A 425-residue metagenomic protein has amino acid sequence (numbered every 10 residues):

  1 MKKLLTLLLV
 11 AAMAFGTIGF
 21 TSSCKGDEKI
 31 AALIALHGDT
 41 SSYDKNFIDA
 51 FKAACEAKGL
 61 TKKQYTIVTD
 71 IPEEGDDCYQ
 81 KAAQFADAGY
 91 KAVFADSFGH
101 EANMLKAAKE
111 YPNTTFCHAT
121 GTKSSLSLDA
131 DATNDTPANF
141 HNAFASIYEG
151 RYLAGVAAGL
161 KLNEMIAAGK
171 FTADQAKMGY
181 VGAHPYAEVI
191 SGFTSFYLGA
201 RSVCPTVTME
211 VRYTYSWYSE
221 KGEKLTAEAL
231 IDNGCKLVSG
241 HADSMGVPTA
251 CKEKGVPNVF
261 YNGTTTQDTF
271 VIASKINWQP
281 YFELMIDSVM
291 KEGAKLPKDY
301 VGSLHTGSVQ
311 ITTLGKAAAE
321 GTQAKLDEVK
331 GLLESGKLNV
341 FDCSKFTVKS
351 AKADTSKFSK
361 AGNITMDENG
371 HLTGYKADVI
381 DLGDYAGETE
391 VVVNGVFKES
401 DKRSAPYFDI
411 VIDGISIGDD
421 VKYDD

Functional and structural regions predicted by a protein language model:
M1-L9: Positively charged n-region of N-terminal signal peptides that target proteins for export
L8, G16-I18, A32: Residue-level marker of intrinsically disordered, low-complexity segments enriched for small/polar residues
F15-E28: Sec-dependent signal peptide cleavage junction
K25-D425: A residue-level marker of the well-folded mature domains of exported/periplasmic proteins
